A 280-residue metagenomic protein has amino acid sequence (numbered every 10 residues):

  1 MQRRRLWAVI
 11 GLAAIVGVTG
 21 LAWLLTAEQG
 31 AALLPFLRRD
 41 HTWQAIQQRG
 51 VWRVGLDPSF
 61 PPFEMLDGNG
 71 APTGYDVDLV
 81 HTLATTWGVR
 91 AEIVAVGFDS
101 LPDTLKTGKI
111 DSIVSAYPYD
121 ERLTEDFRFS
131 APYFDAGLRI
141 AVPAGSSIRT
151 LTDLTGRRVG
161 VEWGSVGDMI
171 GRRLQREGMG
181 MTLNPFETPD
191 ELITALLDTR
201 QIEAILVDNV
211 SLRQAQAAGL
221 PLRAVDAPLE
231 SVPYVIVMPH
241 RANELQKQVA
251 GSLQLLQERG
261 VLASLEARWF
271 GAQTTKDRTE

Functional and structural regions predicted by a protein language model:
M1-E92, A263-E280: N-terminal hydrophobic or amphipathic helices and topogenic motifs
G20-D40, V77-T86, G145-V166, R213 (+1 more regions): Extended ligand-binding regions for polar small-molecule ligands
F36, V77, H81, T85 (+2 more regions): Acidic, polar ligand-binding/catalytic clefts
R39-H41, E92-D103, L183-A195, V232: Short helix-initiation/N-cap motifs at beta->coil->alpha
R49-P58, L151-D168, N184: Short loop->beta-strand "edge-of-pocket" segments that line small-molecule binding or catalytic clefts across diverse
P58, F134-V142, D190, N209 (+2 more regions): Periplasmic-binding protein-like
E64-G68, V80-V89, A131, G167-F186 (+2 more regions): Ligand-binding cleft/hinge of the Venus flytrap
D99-D103, A116-E125, I170-L174, A195-E230: A ligand-binding cleft/hinge motif common to bilobed small-molecule-binding domains
